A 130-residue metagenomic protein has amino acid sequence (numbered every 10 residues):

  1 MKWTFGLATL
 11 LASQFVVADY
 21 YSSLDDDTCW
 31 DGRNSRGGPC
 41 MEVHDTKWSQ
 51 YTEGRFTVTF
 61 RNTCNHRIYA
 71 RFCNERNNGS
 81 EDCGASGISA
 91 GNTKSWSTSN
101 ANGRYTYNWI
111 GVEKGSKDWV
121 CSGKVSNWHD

Functional and structural regions predicted by a protein language model:
M1-A8: Sec-dependent signal peptide recognition, specifically the positively charged N-region followed immediately by
Y21-Y51: Low-complexity, acidic Ser/Thr/Pro/Gly-rich terminal tails and inter-domain linkers that flank the onset of structured
G54-V58: Structural beta-strand segments of beta-rich domains
F60-H66: Asparagine-centered strand-capping/turn motif at beta-strand->loop junctions
R67-N74: Short, hydrophobic/aromatic beta-strand segments
N78-T106: Intrinsically disordered, low-complexity Pro/Gly/Ser/Thr-rich segments with frequent PxxP/GP/PP motifs and embedded
N100-D130: Terminal connector regions
